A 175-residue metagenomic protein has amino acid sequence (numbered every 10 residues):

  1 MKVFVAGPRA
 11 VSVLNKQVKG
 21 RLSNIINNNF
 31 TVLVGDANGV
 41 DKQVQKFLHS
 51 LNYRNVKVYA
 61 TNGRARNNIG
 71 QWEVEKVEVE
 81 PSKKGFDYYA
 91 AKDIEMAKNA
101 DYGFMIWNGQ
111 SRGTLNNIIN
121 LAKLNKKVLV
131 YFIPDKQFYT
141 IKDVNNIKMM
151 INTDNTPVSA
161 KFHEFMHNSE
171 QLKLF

Functional and structural regions predicted by a protein language model:
M1-R9, V34-G35: Short, hydrophobic/glycine-enriched beta-strand segments
V11-N155, M166: Acidic/glycine-enriched connector segments
D154-F175: A charged, well-structured terminal subsegment
